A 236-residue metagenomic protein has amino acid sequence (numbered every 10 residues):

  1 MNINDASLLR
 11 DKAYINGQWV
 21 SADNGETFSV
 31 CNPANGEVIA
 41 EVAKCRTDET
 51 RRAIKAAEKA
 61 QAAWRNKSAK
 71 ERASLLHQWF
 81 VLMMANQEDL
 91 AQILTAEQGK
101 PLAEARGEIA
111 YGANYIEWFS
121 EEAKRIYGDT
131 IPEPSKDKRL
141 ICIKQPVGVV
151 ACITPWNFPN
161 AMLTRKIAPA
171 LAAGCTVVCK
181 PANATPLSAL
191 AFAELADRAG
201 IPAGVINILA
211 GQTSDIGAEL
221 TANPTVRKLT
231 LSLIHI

Functional and structural regions predicted by a protein language model:
M1-E41, S74, Q78, A110 (+1 more regions): Terminal low-complexity tails and localization/encapsulation signals of metabolic enzymes
R10-D11, I15-N16, E26, V38 (+9 more regions): Glycine-rich, flexible loop/turn motifs
Y14-I15, S29-N32, V38-R52, G200-V205 (+1 more regions): Histidine- and aromatic-rich ligand-binding microenvironments
D23, T50, Q87, A105 (+2 more regions): Alpha-helix N-cap/helix-start motif
S29, E41, I93, E104 (+3 more regions): Conserved beta-strand positions that form and line the central face of beta-propeller blades
E37-I126, D137: Glycine-rich loop-to-alpha-helix module at the N-terminal edge of alpha/beta enzyme cores
G128-I234: Rossmann-like NAD(P) dinucleotide-binding subdomain of oxidoreductase/dehydrogenase enzymes
